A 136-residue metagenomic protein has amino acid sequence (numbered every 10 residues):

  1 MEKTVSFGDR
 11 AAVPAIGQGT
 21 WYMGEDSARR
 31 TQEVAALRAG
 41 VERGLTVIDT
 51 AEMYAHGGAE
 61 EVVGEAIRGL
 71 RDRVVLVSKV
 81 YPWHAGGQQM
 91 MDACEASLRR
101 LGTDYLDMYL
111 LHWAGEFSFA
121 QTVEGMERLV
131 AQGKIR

Functional and structural regions predicted by a protein language model:
M1-V74, A131: N-terminal binding-site loop/beta-alpha segment at the start of enzyme catalytic domains that lines or forms
Q18, T50, S78, M108-L111: Conserved beta-strand positions
G24-S27, E42, H84-R136: Glycine/proline-rich, positively charged, aromatic-decorated active-site loop/lid region on the catalytic face
V80-P82: Acidic, glycine-rich active-site loops and adjacent beta-strand->loop/helix elements that engage anionic groups
